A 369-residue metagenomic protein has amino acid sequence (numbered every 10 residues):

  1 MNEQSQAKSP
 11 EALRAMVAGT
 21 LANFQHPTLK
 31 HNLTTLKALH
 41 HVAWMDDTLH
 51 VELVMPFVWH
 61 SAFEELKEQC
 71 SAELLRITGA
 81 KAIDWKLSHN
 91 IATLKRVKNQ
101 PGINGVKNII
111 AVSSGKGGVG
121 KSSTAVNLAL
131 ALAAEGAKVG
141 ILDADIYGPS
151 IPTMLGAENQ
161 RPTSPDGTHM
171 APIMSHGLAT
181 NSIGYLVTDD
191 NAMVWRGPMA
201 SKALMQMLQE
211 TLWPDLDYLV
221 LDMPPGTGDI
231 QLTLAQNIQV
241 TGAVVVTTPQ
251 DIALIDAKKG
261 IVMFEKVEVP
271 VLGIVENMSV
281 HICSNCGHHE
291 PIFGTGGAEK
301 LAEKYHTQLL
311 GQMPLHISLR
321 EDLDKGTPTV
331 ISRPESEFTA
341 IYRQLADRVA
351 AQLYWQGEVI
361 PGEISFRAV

Functional and structural regions predicted by a protein language model:
N2-H40: N-proximal, solvent-exposed amphipathic alpha-helical segments enriched in charged/polar residues
T35-A38, M45, E52-S113, G357: Extreme N-terminal, non-catalytic leader segments that precede Walker-type/kinase nucleotide-binding cores
I109-D143, I261: Walker A/P-loop phosphate-binding motif and the immediately C-terminal alpha-helix
L132, G136-W195, S201-K202, L208: Phosphate-binding loop that captures ATP/GTP phosphates
V187-L234: Phosphate-binding/switch loop-helix module in NTP-utilizing enzymes
D217-Y218, P224-K325: Conserved catalytic-core segment of NTP-binding enzymes
K325-S336: C-terminal boundary of histidine-terminating zinc-finger modules
Q344, R348, G357-V369: A short, charged, Gly/Pro-tolerant segment at domain boundaries
